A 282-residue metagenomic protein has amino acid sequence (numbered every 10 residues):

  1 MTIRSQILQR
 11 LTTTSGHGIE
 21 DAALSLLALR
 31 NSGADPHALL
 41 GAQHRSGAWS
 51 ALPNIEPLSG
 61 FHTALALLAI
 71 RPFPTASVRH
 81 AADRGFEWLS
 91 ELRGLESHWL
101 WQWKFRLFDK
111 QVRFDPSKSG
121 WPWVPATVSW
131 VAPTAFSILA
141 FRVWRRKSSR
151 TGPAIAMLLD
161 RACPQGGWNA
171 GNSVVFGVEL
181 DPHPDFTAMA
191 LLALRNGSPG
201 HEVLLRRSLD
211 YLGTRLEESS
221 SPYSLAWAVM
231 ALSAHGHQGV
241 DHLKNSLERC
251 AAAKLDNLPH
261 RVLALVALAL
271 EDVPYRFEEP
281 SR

Functional and structural regions predicted by a protein language model:
M1-R282: Preference for long, amphipathic alpha-helical scaffolds in soluble/luminal domains and all-alpha bundles
